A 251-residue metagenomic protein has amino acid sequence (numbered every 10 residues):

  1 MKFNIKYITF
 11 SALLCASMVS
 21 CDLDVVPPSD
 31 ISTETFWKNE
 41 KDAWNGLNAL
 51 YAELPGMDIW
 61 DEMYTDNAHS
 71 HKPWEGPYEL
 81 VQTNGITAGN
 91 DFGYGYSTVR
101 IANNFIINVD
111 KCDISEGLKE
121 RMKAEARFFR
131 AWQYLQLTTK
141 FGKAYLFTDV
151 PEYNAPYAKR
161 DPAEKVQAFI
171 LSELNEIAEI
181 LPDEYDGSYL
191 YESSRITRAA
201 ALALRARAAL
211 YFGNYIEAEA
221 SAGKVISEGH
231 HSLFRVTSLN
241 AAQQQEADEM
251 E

Functional and structural regions predicted by a protein language model:
M1-T9: Bacterial N-terminal signal peptides that target proteins for export
F3, S20-D61, V236: Membrane-proximal, proline-rich intrinsically disordered regions
L13-S20: Hydrophobic h-region of N-terminal signal peptides that target proteins for export in Gram-negative bacteria
C21-D22, D58-Y64, L137-L146, L181-P182: Proline-centered turn/helix-capping motifs that create local helix->coil transitions or kinks
S29-T33, E79-G85, T148-A155, L190: Short linear capping/connector segments at secondary-structure termini
N39-G56, W74-F141, Y157, D161-K165 (+2 more regions): Conserved, well-structured interaction surfaces
I59-H71, F147, D183-A201, Y211-E251: Short, surface-exposed recognition loops and adjoining beta-strand edges that mediate ligand/DNA contacts, enriched
